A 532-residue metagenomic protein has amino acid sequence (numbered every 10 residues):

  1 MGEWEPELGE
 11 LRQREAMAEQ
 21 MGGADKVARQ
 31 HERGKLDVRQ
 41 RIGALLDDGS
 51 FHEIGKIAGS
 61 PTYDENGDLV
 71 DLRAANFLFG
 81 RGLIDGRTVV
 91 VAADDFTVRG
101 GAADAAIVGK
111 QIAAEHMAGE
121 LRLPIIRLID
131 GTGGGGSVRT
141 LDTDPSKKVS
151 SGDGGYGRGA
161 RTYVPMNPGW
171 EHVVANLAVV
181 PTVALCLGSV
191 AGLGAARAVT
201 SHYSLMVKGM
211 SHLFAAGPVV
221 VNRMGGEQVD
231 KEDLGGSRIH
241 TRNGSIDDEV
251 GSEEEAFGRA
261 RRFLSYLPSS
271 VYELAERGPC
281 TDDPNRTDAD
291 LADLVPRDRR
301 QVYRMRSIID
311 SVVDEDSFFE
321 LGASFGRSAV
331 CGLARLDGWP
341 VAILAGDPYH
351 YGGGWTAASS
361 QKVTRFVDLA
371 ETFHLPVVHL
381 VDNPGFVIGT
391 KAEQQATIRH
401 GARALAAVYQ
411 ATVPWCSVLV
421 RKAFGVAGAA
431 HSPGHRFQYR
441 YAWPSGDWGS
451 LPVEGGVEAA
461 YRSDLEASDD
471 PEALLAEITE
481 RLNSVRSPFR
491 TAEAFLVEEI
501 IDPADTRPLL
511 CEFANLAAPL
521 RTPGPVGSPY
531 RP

Functional and structural regions predicted by a protein language model:
M1-P532: Ligand-binding clefts of soluble mixed alpha/beta catalytic domains
